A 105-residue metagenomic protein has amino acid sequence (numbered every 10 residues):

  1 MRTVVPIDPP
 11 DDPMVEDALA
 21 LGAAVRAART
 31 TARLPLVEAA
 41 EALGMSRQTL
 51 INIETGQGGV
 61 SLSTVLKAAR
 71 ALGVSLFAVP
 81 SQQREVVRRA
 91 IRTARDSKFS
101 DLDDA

Functional and structural regions predicted by a protein language model:
M1-A20, Q83-A105: N-terminal flexible/basic segments that precede or flank functional cores
A23, R33-L34, V60: Residue-level signal for the short linker/turn that defines the boundary of a DNA-recognition helix
R33-I51: Short alpha-helical DNA-recognition segment
S63-V79: DNA major-groove recognition helix of helix-turn-helix/homeodomain DNA-binding modules
